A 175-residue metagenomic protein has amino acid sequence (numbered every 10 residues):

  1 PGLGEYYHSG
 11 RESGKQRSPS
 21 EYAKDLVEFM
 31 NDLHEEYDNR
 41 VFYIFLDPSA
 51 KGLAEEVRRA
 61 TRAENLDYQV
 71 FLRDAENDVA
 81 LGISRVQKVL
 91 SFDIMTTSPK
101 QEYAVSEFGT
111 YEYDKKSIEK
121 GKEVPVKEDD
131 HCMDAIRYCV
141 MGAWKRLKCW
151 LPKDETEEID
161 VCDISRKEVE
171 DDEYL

Functional and structural regions predicted by a protein language model:
P1-K127, R146-W150, D163, E168 (+1 more regions): Mg2+-dependent endonuclease catalytic cores in nucleic-acid-processing enzymes, primarily RNase H-like
H131: Histidine-centered active-site/metal-ligand motif
V140-E155: Glycine-rich and polybasic anion-binding loops at the starts of cofactor/ligand-binding domains
E158-D160: Terminal accessory/anchoring regions of large secretory-pathway or extracellular enzymes
